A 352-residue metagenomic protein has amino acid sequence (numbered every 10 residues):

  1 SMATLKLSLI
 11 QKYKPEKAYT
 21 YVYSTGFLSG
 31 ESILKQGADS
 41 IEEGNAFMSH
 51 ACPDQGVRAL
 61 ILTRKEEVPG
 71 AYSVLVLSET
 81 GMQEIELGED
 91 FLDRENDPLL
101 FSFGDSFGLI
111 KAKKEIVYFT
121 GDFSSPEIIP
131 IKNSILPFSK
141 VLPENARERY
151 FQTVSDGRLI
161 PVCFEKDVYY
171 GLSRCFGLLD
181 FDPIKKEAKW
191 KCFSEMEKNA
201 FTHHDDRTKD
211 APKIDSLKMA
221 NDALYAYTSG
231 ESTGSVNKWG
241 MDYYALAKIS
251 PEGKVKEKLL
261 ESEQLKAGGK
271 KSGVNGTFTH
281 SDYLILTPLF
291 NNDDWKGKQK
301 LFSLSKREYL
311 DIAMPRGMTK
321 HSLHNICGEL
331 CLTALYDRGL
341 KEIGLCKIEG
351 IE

Functional and structural regions predicted by a protein language model:
S1-S40: An edge-strand/N-cap motif at the start of beta-rich repeat modules
S8, G26-F27, G56-K65, L99-K111 (+6 more regions): Short beta-strand elements that form the blades of beta-propeller/WD-repeat-like and other beta-sheet-rich scaffold
S8-Y13, Q83-E89, E127-L136, K189-E197 (+2 more regions): Beta-propeller fold detector
A18-S24, E43-A51, F91-G104, I135-V154 (+4 more regions): Repeated scaffold domains used in trafficking and secretory/extracellular systems, primarily beta-propellers
E67-V74, K114-T120, V168-L179, T233-A247 (+2 more regions): Structural motif
L77-T80, G121-S124, F181-K185, S250-G253 (+2 more regions): Short loop/turn segments that connect beta-strands within beta-propeller blades
S229-G230, Q264-Q299: Loop/turn-rich, solvent-exposed surfaces of beta-rich toroidal or solenoidal domains
H321-E352: Blade-level signature of beta-propeller repeat domains, shared across WD40, Kelch, NHL, RCC1 and BNR/Asp-box propellers
